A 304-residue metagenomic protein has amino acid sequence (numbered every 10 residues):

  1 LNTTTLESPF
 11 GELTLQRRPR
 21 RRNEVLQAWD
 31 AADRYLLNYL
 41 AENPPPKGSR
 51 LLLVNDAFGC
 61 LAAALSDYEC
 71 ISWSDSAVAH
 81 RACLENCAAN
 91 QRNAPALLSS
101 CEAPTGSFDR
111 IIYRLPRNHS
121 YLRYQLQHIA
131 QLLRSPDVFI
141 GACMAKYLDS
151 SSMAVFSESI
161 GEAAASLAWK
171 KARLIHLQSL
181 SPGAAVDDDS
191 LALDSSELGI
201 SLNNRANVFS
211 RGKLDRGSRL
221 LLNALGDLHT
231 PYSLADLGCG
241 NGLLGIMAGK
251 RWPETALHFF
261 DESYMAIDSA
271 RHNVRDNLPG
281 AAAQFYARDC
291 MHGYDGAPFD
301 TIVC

Functional and structural regions predicted by a protein language model:
N2-R34, D56: N-terminal, charge-rich interaction modules
N2-T5, R117-S195: N-terminal auxiliary segments of SAM/dcSAM-dependent transferases
R21-D30, Y35-E42, A168-P231: SAM-dependent Rossmann-like transferase core, predominantly class I methyltransferases with a strong bias toward
N23-V25, I112-N118: Glycine-rich phosphate-binding "P-loop"
W29-A94, R216-P298, C304: Conserved SAM/SAH cofactor-binding pocket of Class I
A96-S99, I140, S166, N203 (+1 more regions): General small-molecule cofactor/ligand-binding pocket signal
S100-T105, C290-Y294: Short loop/turn elements that flank and shape the SAM/SAH-binding pocket of Class I
I111-I112, I302-C304: Hydrophobic beta-strand segment of the Class I
